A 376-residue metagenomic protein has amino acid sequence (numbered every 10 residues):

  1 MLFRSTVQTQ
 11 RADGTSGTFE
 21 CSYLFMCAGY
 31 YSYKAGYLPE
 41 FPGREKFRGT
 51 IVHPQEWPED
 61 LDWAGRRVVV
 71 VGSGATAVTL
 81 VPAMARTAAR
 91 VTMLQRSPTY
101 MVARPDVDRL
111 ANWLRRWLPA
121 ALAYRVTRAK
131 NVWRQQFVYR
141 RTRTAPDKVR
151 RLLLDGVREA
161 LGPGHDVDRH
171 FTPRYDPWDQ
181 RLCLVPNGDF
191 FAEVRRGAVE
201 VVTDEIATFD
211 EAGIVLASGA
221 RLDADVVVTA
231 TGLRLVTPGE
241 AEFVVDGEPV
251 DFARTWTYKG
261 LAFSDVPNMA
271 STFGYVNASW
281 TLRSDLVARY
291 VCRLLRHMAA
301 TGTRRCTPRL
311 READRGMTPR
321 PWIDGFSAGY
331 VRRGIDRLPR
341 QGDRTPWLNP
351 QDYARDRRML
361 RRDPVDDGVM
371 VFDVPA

Functional and structural regions predicted by a protein language model:
M1-R67, S73-A75, T79-P82, R86-S97 (+2 more regions): Flavin (primarily FAD) cofactor-binding/catalytic cores of flavoenzymes
G17-L24, R109-A111, A123-V132, G156 (+6 more regions): Short, surface-exposed, charge-dense and proline/glycine-enriched linear segments
P82-V91, R116-N131, G219-T231, R320-G325 (+3 more regions): Short, charge-rich amphipathic segments
P98-E159, P163-G164: Glycine-rich active-site loop/strand segments that organize a redox cofactor
Y100-A103, A111-R115, T257, N268-A376: C-terminal, flexible cofactor-proximal segment of oxidoreductases
R134-T144, Y175-D179, P308-G316: Charged, low-complexity surface segments at secondary-structure and domain boundaries
